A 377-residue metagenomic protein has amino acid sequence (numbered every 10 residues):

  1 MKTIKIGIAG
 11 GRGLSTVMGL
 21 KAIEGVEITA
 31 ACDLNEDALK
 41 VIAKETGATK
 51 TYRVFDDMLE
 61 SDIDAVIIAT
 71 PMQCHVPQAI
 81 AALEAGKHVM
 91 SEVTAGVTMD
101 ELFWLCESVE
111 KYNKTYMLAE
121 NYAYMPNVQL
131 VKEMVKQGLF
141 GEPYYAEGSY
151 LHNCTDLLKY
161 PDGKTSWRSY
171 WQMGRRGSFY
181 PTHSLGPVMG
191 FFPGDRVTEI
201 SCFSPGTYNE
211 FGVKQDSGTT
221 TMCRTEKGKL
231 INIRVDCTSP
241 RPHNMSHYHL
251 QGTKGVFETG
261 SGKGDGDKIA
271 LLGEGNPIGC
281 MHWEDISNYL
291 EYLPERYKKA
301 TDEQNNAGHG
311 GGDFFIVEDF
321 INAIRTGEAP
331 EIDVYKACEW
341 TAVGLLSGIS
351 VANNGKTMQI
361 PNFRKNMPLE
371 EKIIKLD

Functional and structural regions predicted by a protein language model:
M1-T46: N-terminal Rossmann-like dinucleotide-binding module
R12, Y122-V213, T221-C223: Predominantly a Rossmann-like dinucleotide-binding segment in NAD(P)-dependent oxidoreductases
A48-F55: Conserved SAM-binding strand-loop segment of SAM-dependent methyltransferases
I63-A65, P71-M72, V76-Y124, G138: Beta-strand-loop-alpha-helix segment that lines the small-molecule cofactor/substrate pocket of alpha/beta enzymes
G86, N113, G138, G228 (+2 more regions): Glycine-centered short loops/turns at secondary-structure junctions
L157, F179-P277, E284, N305-N306 (+3 more regions): Contiguous beta-strand/loop segments that form the cofactor/metal-binding neighborhood of enzyme cores
